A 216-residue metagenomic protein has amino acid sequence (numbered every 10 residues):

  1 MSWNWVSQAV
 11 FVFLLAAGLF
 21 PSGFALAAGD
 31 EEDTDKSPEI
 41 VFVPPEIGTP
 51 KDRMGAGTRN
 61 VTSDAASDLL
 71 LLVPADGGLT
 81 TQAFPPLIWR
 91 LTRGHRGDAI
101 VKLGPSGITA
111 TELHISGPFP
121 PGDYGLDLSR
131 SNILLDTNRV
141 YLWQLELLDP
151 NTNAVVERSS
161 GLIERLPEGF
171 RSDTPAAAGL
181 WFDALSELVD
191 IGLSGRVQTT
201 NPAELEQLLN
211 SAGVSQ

Functional and structural regions predicted by a protein language model:
M1-F11: Bacterial N-terminal signal peptides that target proteins for export
A9-P21: Bacterial N-terminal signal peptides
A28-Q82: Short, compositionally biased P/S/T/A/G/V-rich stretches that sit at domain boundaries
E31-I47, P118-F119, T137, E146-D183: Extended, polar beta-sheet/loop recognition surfaces of beta-rich domains that mediate binding to diverse ligands
G77-R93: Contiguous beta-strand segments within globular domains
T109-G122: Solvent-exposed serine/threonine-rich low-complexity stretches and specific carbohydrate-binding patches
Y124-T137: Signal that preferentially marks extracellular ectodomain short beta-strand elements of beta-sandwich modules
S172-Q216: Alpha-helical protein-protein interaction scaffolds
